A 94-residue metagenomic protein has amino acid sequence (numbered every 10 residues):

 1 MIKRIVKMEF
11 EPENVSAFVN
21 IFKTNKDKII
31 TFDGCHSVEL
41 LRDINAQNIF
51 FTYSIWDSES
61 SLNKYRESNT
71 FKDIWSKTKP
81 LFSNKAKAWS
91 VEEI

Functional and structural regions predicted by a protein language model:
I2, E39-A46, S76-I94: Glycine-rich beta-strand-turn "strand-cap" elements at beta-sheet edges
I2-M8, E39-R66: Short, well-ordered beta-strand segments in beta-rich or mixed alpha/beta enzyme and ligand-binding folds
N14-S37, T70-W75: Short amphipathic alpha-helical segments
T24, F51-Y53, K77: Residues within well-formed alpha-helices
I30-D33, D57, S83: Short conserved AdoMet
